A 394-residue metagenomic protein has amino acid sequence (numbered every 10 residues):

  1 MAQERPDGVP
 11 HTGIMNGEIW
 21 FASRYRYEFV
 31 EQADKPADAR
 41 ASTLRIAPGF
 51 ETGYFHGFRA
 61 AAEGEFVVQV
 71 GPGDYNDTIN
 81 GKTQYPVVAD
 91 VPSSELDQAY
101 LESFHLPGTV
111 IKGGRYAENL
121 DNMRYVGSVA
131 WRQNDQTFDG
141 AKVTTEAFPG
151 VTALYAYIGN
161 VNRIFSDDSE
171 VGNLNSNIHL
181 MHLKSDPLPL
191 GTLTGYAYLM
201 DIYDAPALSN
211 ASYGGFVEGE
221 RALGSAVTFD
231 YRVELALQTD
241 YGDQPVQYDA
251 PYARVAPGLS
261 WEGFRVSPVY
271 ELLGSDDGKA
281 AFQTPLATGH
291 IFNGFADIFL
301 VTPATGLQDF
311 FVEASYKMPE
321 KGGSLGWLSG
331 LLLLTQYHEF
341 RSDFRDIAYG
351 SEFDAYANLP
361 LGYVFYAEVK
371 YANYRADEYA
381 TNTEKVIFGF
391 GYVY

Functional and structural regions predicted by a protein language model:
A2-E118, A141-A147, V217-D230, L235-Q238 (+3 more regions): Beta-barrel outer-membrane channel/assembly domains of diderm bacteria
Q3, P107-G108, V129-K279, F310-V312 (+4 more regions): Signature for the C-terminal beta-barrel architecture of outer-membrane proteins
E28, E118-R124, N160-N162: Conserved radical SAM core fold
E31-D34, M123-G127, F165-D168: Short acidic, glycine/proline-rich loop/turn micro-motifs
A89-V91, W131-N134, T302-P303: Short Gly/Pro-enriched turn/cap motifs at secondary-structure boundaries
Y116, V126-W131: "Short basic amphipathic alpha-helical interaction patches in structured regions
A280-T305: Flexible internal linker/loop segments at domain or repeat junctions
